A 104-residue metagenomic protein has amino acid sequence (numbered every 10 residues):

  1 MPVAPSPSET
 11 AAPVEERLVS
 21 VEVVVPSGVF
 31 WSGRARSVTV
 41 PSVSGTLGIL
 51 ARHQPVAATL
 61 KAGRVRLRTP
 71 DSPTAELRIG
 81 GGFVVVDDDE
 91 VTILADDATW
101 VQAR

Functional and structural regions predicted by a protein language model:
M1-S20, V29: N-terminal export/targeting signal detector
S20-R104: Compact, glycine-rich, soluble single-domain proteins
